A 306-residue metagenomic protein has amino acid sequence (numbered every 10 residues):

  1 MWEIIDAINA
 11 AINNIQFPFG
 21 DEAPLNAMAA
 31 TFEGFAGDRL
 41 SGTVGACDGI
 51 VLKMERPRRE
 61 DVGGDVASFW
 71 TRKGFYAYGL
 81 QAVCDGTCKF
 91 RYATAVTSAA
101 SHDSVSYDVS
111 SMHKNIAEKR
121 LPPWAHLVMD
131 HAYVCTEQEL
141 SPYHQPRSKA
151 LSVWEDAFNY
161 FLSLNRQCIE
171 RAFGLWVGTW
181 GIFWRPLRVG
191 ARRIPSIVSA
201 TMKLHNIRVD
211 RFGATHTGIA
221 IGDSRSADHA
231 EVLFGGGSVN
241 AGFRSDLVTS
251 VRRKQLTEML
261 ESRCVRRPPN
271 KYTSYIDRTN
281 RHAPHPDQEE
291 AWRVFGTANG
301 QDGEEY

Functional and structural regions predicted by a protein language model:
M1-Y306: Short, well-ordered secondary-structure "scaffold" segments embedded in the functional core of diverse domains
